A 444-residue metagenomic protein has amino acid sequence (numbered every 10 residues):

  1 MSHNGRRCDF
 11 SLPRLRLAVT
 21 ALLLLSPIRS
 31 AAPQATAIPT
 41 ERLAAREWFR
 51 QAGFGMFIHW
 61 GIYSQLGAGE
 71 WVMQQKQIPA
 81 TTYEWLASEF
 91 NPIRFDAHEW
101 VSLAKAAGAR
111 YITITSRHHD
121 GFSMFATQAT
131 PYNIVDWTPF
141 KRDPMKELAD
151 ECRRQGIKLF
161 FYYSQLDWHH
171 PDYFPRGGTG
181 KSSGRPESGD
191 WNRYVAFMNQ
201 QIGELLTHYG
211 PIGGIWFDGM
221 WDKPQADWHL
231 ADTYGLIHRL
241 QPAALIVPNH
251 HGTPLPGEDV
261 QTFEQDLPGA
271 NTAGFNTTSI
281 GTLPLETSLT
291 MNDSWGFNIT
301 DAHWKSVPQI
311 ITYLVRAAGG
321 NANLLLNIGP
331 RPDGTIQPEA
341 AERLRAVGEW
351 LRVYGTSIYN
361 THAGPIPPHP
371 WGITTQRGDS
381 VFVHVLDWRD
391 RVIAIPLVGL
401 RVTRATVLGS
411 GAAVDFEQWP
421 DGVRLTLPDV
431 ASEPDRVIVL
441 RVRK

Functional and structural regions predicted by a protein language model:
S2-A18: Bacterial N-terminal signal peptides that target proteins for export
R7-D9, L22, P39: Helix-centric, low-specificity signal for extended rod-like, repetitive segments
R16-P27: Bacterial N-terminal signal peptides
R29-P33: Sec/Tat signal peptide C-region and signal peptidase I cleavage site
Q34-K444: Mature catalytic domains of secreted/periplasmic carbohydrate-active enzymes
